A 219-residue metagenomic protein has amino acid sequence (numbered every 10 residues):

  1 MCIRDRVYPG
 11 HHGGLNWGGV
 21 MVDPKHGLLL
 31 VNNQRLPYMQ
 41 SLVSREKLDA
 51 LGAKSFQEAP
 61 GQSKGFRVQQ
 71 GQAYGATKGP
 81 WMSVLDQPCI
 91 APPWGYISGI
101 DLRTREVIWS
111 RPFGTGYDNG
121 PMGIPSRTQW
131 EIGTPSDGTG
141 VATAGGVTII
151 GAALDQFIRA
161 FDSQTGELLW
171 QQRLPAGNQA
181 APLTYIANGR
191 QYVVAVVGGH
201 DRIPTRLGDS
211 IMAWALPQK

Functional and structural regions predicted by a protein language model:
M1-I3: Short, small-residue-biased leader/transition segments that mark boundaries at the very start of proteins
V7-G19, E58-S83, Q87-W94, P112-A142 (+1 more regions): Extracytoplasmic beta-rich repeat domains
H26, R35, W94, L154-D155 (+1 more regions): Surface-exposed loop/turn positions within WD40 beta-propeller blades
G27-L29, P37, S41, P182-K219: Blade-level signature of beta-propeller repeat domains, shared across WD40, Kelch, NHL, RCC1 and BNR/Asp-box propellers
Q34-L36, G145, A153, V196-G198: Short loop/turn segments immediately following the C-termini of beta-strands
L102-R103, S163-T165, P217: Short loop/turn segments that connect beta-strands within beta-propeller blades
I108, E167-W170: A structural motif specific to WD40 beta-propellers
